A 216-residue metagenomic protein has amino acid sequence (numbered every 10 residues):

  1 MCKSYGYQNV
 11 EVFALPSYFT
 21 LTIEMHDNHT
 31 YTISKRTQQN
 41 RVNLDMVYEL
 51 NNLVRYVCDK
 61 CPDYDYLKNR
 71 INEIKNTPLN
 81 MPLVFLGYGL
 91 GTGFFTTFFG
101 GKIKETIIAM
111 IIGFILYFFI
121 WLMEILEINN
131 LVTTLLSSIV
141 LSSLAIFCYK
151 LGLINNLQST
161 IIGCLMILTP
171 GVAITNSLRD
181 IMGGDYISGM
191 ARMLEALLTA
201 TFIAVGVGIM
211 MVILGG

Functional and structural regions predicted by a protein language model:
M1-P62: Soluble N-terminal domains of membrane-associated systems
K3, R55-C58, N72, F99 (+5 more regions): Signal for well-folded cores of large energy- and translation-related assemblies
Q38, V132-L136, I187-S188, L214-G216: Short alpha-helical linear motifs
Q39-E105, R192-I203, G215: Alpha-helical transmembrane segments and their cytosolic membrane-interface
T77-G152: Core alpha-helical transmembrane segments of integral membrane proteins
K150-G216: Generic detector of multi-pass transmembrane helix bundles and their immediately adjacent loops in polytopic membrane
